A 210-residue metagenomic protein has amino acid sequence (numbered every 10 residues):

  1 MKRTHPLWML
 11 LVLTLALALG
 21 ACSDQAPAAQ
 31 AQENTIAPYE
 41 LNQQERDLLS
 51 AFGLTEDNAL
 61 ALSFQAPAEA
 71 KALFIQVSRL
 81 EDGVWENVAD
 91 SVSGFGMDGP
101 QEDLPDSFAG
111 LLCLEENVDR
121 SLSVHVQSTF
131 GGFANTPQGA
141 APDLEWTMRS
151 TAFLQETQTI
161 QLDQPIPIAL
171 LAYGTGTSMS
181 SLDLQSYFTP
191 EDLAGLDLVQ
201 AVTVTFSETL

Functional and structural regions predicted by a protein language model:
K2-M9: Bacterial N-terminal signal peptides that target proteins for export
R3, D24, L162-Q164: Compositionally biased, intrinsically disordered/low-complexity regions enriched for serine, proline and threonine
L11-L15: Hydrophobic helical h-region of N-terminal Sec-dependent signal peptides in bacterial secretory/periplasmic proteins
A18-A21: C-terminal motif of bacterial Sec signal peptides marking the signal peptidase cleavage site
D24-W85: Short N-terminal edge-element motif at the start of the domain
F74-L104: Surface-exposed turn/loop modules enriched in turn-prone residues
S93-L210: Extracytoplasmic electrostatic interaction patches
